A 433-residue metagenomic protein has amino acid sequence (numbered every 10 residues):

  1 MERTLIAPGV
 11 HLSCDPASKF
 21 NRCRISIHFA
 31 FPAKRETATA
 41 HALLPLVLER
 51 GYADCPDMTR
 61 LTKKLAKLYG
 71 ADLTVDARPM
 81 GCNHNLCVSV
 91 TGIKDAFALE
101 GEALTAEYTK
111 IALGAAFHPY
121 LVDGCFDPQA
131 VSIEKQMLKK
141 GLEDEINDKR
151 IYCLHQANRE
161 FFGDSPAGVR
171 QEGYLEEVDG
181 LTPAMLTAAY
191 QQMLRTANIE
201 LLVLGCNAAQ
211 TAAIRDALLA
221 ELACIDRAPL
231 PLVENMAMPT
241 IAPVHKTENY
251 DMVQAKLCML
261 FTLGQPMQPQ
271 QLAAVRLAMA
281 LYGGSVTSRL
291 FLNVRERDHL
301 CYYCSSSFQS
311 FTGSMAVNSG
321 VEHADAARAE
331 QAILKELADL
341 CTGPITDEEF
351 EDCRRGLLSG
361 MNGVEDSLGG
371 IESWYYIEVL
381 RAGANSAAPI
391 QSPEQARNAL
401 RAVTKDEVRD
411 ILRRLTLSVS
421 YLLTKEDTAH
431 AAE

Functional and structural regions predicted by a protein language model:
M1-G9: Short, Gly/Pro- and small/polar-rich lid/capping loops
S13-D15, N21-H41, M58-G114, R150-G173 (+5 more regions): M16 family metallopeptidases and their MPP-like homologs
G51-D54, A96-L99, H118-D127: Short, polar/flexible loop-turn hinges at active-site or ligand-entry regions and domain interfaces
T62, H118-L142, P229-M238, K335 (+1 more regions): Acidic/histidine-enriched alpha-helical segments
A167, Q171-E177, Q192-P266, A429-E433: An aromatic/glycine/proline-enriched structural segment found at the starts of mature extracellular/organellar domains
V233-A237, A273, F291-L292: Phosphate-proximal small/polar/acidic motifs at interfaces that engage nucleotide phosphates, polyphosphates
M252-K256, G264-M267, L272-G284: A conserved active-site cap/scaffold subdomain adjacent to cofactor or substrate pockets
